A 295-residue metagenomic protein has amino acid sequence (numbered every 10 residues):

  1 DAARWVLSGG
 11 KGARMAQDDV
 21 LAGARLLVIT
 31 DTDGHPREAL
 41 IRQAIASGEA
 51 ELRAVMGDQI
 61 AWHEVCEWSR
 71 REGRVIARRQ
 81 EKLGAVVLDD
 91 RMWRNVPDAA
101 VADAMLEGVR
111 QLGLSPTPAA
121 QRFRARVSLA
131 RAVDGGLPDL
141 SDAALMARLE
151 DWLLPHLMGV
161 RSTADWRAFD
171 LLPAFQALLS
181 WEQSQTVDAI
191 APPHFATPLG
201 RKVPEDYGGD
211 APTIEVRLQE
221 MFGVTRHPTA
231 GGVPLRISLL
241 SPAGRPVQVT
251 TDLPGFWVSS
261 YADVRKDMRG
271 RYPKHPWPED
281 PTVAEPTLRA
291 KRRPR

Functional and structural regions predicted by a protein language model:
D1-G34, I190, T197-P198, K202-E220 (+1 more regions): Segments forming glycine/polar-rich beta-alpha architectures that bind adenosine-containing cofactors
D1-R4, R25-H194, A230-R295: Acidic, serine/threonine- and proline-rich low-complexity intrinsically disordered segments
R131, E220-G223: Glycine-focused motif/segment detector
T225-P228: Long C-terminal interaction/binding lobes of large macromolecular proteins
